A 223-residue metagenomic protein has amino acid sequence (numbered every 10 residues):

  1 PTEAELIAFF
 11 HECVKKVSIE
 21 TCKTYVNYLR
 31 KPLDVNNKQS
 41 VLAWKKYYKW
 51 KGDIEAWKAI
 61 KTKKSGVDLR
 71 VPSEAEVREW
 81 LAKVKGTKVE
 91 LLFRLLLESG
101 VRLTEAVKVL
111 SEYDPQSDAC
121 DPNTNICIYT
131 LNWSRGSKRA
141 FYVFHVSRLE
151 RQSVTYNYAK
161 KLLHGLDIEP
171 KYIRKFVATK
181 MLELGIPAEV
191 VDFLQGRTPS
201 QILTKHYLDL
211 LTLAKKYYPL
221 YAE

Functional and structural regions predicted by a protein language model:
P1-A56, G100, K171: Non-catalytic DNA-binding core/recognition domains of DNA-processing enzymes
Y28, S137-V177, L182-E189: Active-site/catalytic core of tyrosine-dependent DNA strand-transfer enzymes
K49-E79, N132-K138: Flexible interdomain linker/hinge and immediately adjacent N-terminus of the catalytic tyrosine-recombinase domain
P72-L103, P170-R174: Basic, Lys/Arg- and aromatic-enriched nucleic-acid-binding interface segment
L92-F93, T104-V109, V191: Alpha-helix N-cap/helix-start motif at helix boundaries, enriched for small hydrophobics
L95-L96, K180-M181, L194: Short alpha-helical segment immediately N-terminal to, or the first helix within, an HTH/HTH-like DNA-binding domain
S99, V109-L149: Conserved tyrosine-mediated DNA breakage-rejoining catalytic core shared by Y-recombinases
Q195-E223: Catalytic-site neighborhood detector that most strongly recognizes the C-terminal catalytic loop/helix of tyrosine
